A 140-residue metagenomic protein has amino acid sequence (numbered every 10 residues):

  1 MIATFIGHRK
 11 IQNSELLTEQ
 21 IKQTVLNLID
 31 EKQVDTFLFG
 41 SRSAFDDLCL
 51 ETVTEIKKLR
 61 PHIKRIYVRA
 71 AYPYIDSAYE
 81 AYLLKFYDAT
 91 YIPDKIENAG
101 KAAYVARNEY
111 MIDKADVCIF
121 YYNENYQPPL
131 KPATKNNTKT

Functional and structural regions predicted by a protein language model:
M1-T140: Acidic/glycine-enriched connector segments
